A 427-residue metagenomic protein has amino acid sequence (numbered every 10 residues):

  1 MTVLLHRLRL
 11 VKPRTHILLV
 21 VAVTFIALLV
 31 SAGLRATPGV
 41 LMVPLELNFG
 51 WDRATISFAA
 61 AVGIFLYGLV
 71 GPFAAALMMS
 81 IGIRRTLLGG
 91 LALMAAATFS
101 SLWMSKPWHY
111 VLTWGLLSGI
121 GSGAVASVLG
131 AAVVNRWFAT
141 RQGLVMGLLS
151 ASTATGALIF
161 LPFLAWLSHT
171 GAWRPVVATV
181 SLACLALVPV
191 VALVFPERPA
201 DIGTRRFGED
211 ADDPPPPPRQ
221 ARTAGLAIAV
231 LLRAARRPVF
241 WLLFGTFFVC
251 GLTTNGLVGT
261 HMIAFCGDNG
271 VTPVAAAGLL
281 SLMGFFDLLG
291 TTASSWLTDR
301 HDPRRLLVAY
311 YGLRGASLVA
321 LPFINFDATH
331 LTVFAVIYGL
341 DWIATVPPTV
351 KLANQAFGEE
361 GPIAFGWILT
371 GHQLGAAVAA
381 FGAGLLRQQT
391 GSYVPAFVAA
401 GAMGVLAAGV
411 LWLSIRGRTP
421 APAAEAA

Functional and structural regions predicted by a protein language model:
L29, A97, H109-A124, F248-V249 (+1 more regions): Hydrophobic core of transmembrane alpha-helices in multi-pass small-molecule transporters, especially MFS/SLC-type
P38-M42, L232-T292: Extracytoplasmic gate region of multi-pass secondary transporters
L45, A124-F138, A344-F357: Intracellular juxtamembrane helix-capping segments at the cytosolic ends of symmetry-related transmembrane helices
V70-I83, T291-D302, Q388: Helix-to-loop junctions at the C-terminal end of transmembrane segments in multipass secondary transporters
A92-S105, L313-F326: C-terminal ends and interior cores of transmembrane alpha-helices in multi-pass membrane transporters/permeases
W114-A151: Cytoplasmic helix-loop-helix junction between adjacent transmembrane helices in 12-TM secondary transporters
L148, E359-T390: A late C-terminal transmembrane helix in Major Facilitator Superfamily
L149-A200: Helix-loop-helix hairpin linking two adjacent transmembrane segments in secondary transporters
